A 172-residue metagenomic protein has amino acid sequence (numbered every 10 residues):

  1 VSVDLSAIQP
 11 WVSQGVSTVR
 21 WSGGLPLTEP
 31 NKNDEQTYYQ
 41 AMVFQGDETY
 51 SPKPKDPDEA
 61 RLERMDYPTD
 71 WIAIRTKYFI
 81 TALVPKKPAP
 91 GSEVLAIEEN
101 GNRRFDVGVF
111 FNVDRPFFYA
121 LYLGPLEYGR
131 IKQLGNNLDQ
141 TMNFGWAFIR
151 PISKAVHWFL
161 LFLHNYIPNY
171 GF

Functional and structural regions predicted by a protein language model:
V1-M142: Soluble non-transmembrane domains of integral membrane proteins
R130-F172: Cytosolic-side membrane-insertion boundary helix
